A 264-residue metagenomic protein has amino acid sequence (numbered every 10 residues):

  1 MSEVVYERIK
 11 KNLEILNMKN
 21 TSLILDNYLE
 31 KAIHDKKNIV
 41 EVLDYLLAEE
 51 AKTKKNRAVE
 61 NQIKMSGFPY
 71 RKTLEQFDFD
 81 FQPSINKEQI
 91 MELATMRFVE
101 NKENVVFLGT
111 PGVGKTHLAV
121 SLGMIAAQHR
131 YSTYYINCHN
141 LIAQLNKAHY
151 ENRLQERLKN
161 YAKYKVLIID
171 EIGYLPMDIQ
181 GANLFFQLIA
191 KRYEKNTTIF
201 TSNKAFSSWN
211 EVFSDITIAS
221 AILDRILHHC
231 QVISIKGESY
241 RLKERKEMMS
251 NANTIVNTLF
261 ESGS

Functional and structural regions predicted by a protein language model:
V4-K10, E14-I15: Extended, charged alpha-helical coiled-coil/arm scaffolds that mediate oligomerization and mechanical coupling in large
E14, M18-P69: Interdomain "pre-motor" coupling segment immediately N-terminal to P-loop NTPase/helicase cores
L25, L141-A148, N152-K163, I172-S264: Replace "adjacent to P-loop NTPase cores in ATP/GTP-dependent enzymes" with "adjacent to NTP-binding cores
K54-N104, L108: Extended interfacial segments that mediate partner engagement and assembly in macromolecular machines
I85-K163: Conserved P-loop
V166: Walker B motif beta-strand of ABC-family P-loop ATPases
